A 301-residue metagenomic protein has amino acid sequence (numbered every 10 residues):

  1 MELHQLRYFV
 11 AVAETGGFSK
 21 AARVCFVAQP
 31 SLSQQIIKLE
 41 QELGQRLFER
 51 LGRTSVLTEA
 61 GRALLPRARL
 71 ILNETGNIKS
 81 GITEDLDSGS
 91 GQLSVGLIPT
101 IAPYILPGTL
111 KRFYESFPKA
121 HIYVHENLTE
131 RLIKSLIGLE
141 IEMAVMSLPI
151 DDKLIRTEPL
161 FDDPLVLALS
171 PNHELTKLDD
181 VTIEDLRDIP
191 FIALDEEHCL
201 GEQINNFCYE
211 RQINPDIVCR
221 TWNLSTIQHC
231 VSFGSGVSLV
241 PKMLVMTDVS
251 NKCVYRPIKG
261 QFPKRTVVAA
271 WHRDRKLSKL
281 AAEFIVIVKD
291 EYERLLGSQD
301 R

Functional and structural regions predicted by a protein language model:
V10-A28: Short helix-boundary/capping micro-motifs
E40-E59: A short LG(V/I)-centered, amphipathic sequence patch enriched for acidic residue(s) preceding the LG motif
S90-K153, R220-T221: Central regulatory/effector-binding core of bacterial HTH transcription factors
I105, P171, Y255-S298: A late-sequence structural motif
L128-I133, I137-I141, M146-S147, E197-Y255: Hydrophobic hinge/microswitch elements
D152-L165, L169-F191: Flexible hinge/capping segments at coil-to-helix
D152-P159, D163, L178, W222-D274: Beta-alpha-beta core module
T176, P190-R211, L277-V286, Y292-R301: Secondary-structure junction motif
